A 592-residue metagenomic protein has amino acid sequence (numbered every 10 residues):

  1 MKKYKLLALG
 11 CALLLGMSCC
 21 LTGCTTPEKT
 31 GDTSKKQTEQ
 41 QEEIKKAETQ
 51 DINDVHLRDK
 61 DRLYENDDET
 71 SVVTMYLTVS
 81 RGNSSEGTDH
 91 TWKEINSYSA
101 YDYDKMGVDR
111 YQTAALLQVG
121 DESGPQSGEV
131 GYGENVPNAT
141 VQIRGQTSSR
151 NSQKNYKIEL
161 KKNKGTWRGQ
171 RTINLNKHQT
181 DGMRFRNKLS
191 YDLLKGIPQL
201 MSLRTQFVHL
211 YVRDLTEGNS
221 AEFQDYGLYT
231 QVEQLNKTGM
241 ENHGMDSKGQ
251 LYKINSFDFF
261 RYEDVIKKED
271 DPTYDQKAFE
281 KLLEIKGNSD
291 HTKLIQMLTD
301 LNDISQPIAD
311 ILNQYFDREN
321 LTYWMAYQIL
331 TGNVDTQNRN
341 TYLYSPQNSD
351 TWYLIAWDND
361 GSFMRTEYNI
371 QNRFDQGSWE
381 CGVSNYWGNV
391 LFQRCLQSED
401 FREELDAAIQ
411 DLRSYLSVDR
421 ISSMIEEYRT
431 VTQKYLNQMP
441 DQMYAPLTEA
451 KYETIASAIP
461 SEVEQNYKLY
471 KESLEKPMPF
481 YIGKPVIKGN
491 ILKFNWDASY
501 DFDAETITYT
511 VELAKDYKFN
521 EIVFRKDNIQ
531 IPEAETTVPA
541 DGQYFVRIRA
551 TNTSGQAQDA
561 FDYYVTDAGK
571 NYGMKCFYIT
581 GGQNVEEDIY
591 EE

Functional and structural regions predicted by a protein language model:
C19-K36: Sec-dependent signal peptide cleavage junction
G31, K35-L189: Conserved NTP-binding catalytic cores of kinases and kinase-like/nucleotidyltransferase enzymes across multiple kinase
S85, N151, G287-I295, T299-Q337 (+3 more regions): Middle-to-C-terminal accessory/interaction subdomains
G120, T510-D516, R547-T551: Predominantly extracellular/luminal cell-surface or secreted proteins
K162-K164, K177-Q179, L200-L203, N219-A326 (+1 more regions): Internal "kinase-insert"/substrate-recognition segments embedded within catalytic cores of ATP-dependent enzymes
V523-Q530: Short beta-strand segments within Ig-like beta-sandwich modules, predominantly Fibronectin type-III
V538-A557: Beta-strand-rich modules
T553-D588: Extracellular fibronectin type III
